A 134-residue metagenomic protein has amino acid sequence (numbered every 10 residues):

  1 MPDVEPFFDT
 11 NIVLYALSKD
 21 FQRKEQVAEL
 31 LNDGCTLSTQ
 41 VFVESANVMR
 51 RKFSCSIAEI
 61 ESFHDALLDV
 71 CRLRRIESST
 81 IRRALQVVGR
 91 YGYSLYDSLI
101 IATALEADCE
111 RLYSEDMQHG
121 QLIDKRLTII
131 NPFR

Functional and structural regions predicted by a protein language model:
M1, A102-R134: Acidic, PIN/NYN-like endoribonuclease modules and their adjacent C-terminal/linker elements
M1-S38, K52-S62: Short, well-structured N-terminal submotif of metal-dependent ribonuclease cores
F8-D9, L37-T39, Y93-S94, D116 (+1 more regions): Histidine- and aromatic-rich ligand-binding microenvironments
E44-R72: Active-site-proximal, substrate-binding regions of enzyme catalytic domains and RNA-binding/basic surfaces
R72-E115: Active-site neighborhoods of divalent-metal-dependent phosphate/nucleic-acid chemistry enzymes
